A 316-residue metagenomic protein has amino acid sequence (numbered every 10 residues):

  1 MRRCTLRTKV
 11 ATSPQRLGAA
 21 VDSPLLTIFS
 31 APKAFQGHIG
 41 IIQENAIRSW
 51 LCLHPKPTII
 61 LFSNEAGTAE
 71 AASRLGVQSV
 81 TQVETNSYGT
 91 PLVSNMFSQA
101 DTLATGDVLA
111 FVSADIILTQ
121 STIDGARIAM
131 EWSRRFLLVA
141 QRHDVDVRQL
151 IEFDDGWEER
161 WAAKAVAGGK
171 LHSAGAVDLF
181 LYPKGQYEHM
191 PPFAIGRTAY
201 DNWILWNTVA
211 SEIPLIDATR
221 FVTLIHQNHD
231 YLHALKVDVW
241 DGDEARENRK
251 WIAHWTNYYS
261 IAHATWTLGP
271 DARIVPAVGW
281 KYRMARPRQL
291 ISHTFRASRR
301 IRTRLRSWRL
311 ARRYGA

Functional and structural regions predicted by a protein language model:
R2-E44: N-proximal low-complexity "stem/linker" segments adjacent to membrane-targeting elements
P32, F193-A316: C-terminal catalytic/acceptor-binding lobe
N45-P57: Short, acidic, metal-binding catalytic loop of nucleotide-sugar glycosyltransferases
T58-N64, L138-V139: Short, hydrophobic beta-strand segments that form beta-sheet elements in well-ordered domains
S63-T68, H143-D144: Short, polar loop motifs at secondary-structure junctions
G67-D107: Active-site-proximal specificity loops/subdomain of glycosyltransferases
G106-T119: Short beta-strand-to-loop acidic/aromatic patch adjacent to the donor-nucleotide binding site
I117-D201: Conserved catalytic core of nucleotide-sugar-dependent glycosyltransferases
